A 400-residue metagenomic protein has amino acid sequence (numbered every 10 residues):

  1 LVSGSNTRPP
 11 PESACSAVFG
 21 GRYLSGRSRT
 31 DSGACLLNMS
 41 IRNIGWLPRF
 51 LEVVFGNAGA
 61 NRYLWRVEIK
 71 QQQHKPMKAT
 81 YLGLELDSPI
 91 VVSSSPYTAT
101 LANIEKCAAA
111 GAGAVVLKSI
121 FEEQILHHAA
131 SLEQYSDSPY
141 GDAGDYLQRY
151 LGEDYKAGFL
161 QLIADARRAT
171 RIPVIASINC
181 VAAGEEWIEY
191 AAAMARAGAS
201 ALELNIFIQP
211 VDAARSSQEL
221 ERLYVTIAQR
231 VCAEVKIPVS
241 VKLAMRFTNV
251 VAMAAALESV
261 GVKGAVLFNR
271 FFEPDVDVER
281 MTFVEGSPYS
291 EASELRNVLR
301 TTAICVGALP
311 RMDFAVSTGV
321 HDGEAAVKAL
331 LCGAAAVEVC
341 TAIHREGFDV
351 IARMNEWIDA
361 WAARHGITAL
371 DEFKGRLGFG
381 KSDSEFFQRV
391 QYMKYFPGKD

Functional and structural regions predicted by a protein language model:
R8-E12, G20, L24, D31 (+1 more regions): Short linear motifs in low-complexity or flexible loops
I44, R49, N57, Y63-E68 (+1 more regions): Short, positively charged and aromatic/hydrophobic N-terminal segments
I69-K70, S290-R311, G323-D400: Alpha/beta catalytic cores of nucleotide-metabolism and tRNA/nucleoside-modifying enzymes
I69-P173, G184, M354: N-terminal capping/small domains of soluble enzymes
S94, K242, D313-V320, V339-T341: Glycine-rich beta-strand-to-loop/alpha-helix junction loops that act as flexible
I104-A114, I120, H127, R168-A169 (+3 more regions): Alpha/beta enzyme core
H127-G141, V276-P288, H344-I367: C-terminal helical cap(s) of enzyme catalytic domains, especially alpha/beta-barrels
